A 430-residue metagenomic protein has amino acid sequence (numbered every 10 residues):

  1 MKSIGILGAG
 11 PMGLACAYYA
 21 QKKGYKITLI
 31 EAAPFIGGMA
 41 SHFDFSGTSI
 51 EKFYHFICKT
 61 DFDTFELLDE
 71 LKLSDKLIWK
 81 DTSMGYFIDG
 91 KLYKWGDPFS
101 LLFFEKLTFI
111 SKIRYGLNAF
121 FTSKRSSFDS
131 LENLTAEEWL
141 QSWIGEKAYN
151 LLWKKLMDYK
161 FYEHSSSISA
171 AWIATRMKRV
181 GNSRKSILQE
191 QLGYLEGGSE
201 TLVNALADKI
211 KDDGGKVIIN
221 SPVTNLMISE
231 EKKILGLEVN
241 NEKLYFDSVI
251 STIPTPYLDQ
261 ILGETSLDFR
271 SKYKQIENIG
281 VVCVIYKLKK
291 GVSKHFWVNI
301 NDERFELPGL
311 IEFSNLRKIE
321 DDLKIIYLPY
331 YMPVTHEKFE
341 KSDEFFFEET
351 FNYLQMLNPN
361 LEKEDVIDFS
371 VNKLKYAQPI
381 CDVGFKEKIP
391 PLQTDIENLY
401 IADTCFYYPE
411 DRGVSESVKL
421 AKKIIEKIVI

Functional and structural regions predicted by a protein language model:
K2-L29: N-terminal Rossmann-like FAD-binding beta1-loop-alpha1 element of flavoenzymes
M12, F35, P256: Conserved Rossmann-like nucleotide-cofactor binding loop
Q21-F45: Glycine-rich FAD pyrophosphate-binding loop
K23, P222-Y327, Y331-E340, E344 (+3 more regions): Mid-domain catalytic core of redox enzymes that form a hydrophobic substrate pocket/lid adjacent to a catalytic redox
S46-F128: Dinucleotide-binding Rossmann-like beta1-alpha1 core, especially the glycine-rich loop that anchors the ADP
L117-S229: Active-site/ligand-binding neighborhood in enzyme catalytic cores
K318-D321, L374-I401, C405-Y407: FAD-binding beta-loop-beta segment adjacent to the flavin cofactor pocket
C405-I428: A conserved FAD-binding loop/helix module that cradles the flavin
